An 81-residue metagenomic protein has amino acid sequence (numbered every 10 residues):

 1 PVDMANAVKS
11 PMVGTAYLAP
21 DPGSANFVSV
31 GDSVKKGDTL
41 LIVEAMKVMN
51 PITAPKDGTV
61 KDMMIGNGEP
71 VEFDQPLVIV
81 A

Functional and structural regions predicted by a protein language model:
P1-V43, P51-M64, E72-I79: Acidic, low-complexity mobile loops and tails
K47: Short glycine/proline-centered loop/turn elements that form peptide/ligand docking sites
